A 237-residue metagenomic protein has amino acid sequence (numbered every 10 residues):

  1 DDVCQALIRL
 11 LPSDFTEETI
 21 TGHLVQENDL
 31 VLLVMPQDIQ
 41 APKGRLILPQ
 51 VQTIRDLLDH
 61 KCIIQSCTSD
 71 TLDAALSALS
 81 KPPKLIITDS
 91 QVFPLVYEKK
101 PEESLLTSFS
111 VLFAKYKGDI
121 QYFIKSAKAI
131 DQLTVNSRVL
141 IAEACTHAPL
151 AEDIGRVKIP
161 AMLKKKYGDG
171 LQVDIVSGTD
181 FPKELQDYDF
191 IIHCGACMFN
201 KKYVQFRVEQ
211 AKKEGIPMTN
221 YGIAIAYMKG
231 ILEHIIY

Functional and structural regions predicted by a protein language model:
D1-D153, M162-K164, D169, S177-F190 (+3 more regions): C-terminal-of-GTPase-core extension/linker across diverse P-loop GTPases
I159: Active/binding-pocket-proximal capping segment
C194: Thr-Gly-centered strand-to-loop micro-motif
